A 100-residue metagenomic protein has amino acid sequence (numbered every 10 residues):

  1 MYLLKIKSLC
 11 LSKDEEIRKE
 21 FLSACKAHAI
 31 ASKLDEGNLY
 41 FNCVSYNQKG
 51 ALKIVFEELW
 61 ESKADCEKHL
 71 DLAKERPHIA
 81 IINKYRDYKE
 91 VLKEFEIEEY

Functional and structural regions predicted by a protein language model:
M1-Y2, Y100: Absolute protein N-terminus
Y2-C10, F41-A73: Short, well-ordered beta-strand segments in beta-rich or mixed alpha/beta enzyme and ligand-binding folds
L4-S8, K19, K93: Short acidic/polar alpha-helix capping motifs at helix-coil junctions
L11-E15: Active-site oxyanion-binding pockets that recognize sulfate/phosphate
E16, A27, A51, A64 (+1 more regions): Short alpha-helical
E16-Y40, K74-H78: Short amphipathic alpha-helical segments
K19, A64-E67, A80: Alpha-helical elements of the RecA-like P-loop NTPase motor core of helicases
N42-G50, H78-Y100: Glycine-rich beta-strand-turn "strand-cap" elements at beta-sheet edges
